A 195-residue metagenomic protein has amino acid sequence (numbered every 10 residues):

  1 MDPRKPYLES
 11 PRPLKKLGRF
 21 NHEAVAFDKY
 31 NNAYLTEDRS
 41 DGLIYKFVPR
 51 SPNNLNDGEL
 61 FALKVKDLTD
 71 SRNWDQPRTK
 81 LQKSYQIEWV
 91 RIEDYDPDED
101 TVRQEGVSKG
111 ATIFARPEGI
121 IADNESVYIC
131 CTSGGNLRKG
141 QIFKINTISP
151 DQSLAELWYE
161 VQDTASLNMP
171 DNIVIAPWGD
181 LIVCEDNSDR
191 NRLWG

Functional and structural regions predicted by a protein language model:
M1-G195: Sequence/structural signature of beta-propeller domains
